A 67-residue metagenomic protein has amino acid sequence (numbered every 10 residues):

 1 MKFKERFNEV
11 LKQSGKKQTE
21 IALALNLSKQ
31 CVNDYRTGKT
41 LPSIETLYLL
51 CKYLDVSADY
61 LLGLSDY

Functional and structural regions predicted by a protein language model:
M1-K16: A short, Lys/Arg-rich alpha-helix, primarily the initiator
R6, K17, S43-T46, S57: Residues that mark the N-terminal boundary/hinge immediately upstream of a DNA-recognition element
F7, I21-A22, V32-Y35, L61: Conserved hydrophobic/aromatic packing and binding residues within compact polymer-binding modules
L11, R36, L54, L62-S65: DNA major-groove recognition helix of helix-turn-helix
K12, L23, K52: Alpha-helical residues within the helix-turn-helix
N26, E45-Y60: DNA major-groove recognition helix of helix-turn-helix/homeodomain DNA-binding modules
N26-L41: Recognition helix of helix-turn-helix/homeodomain-like DNA-binding domains that insert into the DNA major groove
